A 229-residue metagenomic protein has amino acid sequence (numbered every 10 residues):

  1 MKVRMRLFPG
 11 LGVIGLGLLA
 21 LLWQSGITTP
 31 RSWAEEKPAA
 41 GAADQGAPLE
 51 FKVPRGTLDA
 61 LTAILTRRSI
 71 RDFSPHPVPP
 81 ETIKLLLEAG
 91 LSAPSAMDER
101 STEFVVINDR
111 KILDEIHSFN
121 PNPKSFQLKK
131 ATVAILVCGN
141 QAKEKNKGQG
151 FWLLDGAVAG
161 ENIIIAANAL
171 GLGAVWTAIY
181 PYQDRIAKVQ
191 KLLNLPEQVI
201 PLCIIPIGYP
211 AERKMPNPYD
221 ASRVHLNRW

Functional and structural regions predicted by a protein language model:
K2-W229: Acidic, surface-exposed loops and disordered segments
